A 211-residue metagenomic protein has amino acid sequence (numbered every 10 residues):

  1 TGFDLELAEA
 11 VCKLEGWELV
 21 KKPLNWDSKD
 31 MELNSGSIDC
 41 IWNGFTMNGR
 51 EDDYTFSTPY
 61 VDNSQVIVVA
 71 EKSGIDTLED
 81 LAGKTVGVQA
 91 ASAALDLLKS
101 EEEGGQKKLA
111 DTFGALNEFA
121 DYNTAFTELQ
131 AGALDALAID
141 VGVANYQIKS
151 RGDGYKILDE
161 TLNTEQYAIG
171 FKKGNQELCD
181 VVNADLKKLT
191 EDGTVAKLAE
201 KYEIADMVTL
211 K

Functional and structural regions predicted by a protein language model:
T1-G44, K201: Extracytoplasmic small-molecule ligand-binding "clamshell" domains of the periplasmic binding protein/Venus flytrap
A8-W17, A94-E118, I148-G152: Ligand-binding cleft/hinge of the Venus flytrap
G16-E18, N34-N43, K84-G87, D121 (+2 more regions): Alpha-to-beta junction loops
V20-M31, S73, T112-T127, E165: Short helix-initiation/N-cap motifs at beta->coil->alpha
S28, G44-D53, L97-S100, E128-T164: A ligand-binding cleft/hinge motif common to bilobed small-molecule-binding domains
D62-V69, V141, N145, K149-K187 (+1 more regions): Periplasmic-binding protein-like
V69-V86: Flexible hinge/capping segments at coil-to-helix
A94-L97, L186-Y202: Periplasmic-binding protein-like
